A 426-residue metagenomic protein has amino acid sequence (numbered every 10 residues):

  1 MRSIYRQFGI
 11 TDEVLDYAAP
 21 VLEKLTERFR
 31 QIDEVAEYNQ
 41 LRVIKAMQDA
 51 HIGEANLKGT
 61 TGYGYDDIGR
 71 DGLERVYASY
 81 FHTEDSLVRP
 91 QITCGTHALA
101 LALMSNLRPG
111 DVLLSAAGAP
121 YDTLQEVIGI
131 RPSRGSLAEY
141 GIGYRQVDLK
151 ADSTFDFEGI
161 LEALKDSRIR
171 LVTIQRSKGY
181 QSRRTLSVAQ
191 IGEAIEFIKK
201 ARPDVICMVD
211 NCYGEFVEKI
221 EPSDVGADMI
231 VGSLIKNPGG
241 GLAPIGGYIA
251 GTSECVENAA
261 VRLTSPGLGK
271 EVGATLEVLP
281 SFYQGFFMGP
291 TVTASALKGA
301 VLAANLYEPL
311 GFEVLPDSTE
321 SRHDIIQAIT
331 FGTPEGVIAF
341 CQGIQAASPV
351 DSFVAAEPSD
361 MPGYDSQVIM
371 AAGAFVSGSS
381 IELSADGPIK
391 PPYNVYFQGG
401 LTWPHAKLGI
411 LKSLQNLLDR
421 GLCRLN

Functional and structural regions predicted by a protein language model:
I4-A19, L25-T26, V43-N56, G64 (+5 more regions): Conserved PLP-enzyme active-site core in the AAT-like
V21-T83: Glycine-rich phosphate-binding segment of PLP-dependent enzymes
T60-T61, L87-P90, I325-T330: Short glycine-rich or small-residue beta-strand-to-loop segments that form or flank ligand, phosphate, metal/Fe-S
R75-M104: Glycine-rich, N-terminal phosphate-binding loop and its surrounding beta-alpha-beta segment
D85-V88, D111-L114, R170-L171, V205-C207 (+6 more regions): Structural motif
E308-L425: Conserved C-terminal alpha-helix-loop-beta "cap" of PLP-dependent enzymes that closes/shapes the active-site mouth
